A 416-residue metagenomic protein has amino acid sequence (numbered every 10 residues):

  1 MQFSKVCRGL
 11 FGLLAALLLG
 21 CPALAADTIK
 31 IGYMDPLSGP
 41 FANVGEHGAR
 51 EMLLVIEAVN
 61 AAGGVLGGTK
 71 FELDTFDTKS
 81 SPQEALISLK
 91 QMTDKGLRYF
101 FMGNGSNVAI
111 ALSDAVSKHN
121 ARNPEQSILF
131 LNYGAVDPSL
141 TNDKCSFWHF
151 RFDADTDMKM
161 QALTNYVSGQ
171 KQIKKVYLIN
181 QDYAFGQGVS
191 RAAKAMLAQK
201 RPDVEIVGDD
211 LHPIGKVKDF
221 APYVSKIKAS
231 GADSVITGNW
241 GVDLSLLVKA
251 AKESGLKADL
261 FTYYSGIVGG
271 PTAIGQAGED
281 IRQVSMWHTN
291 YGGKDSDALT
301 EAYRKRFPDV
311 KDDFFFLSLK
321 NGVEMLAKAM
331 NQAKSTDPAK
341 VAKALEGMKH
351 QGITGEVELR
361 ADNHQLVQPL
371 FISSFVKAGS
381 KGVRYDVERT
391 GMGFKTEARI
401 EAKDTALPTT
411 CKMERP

Functional and structural regions predicted by a protein language model:
L19-A25: Sec/Tat signal peptide C-region and signal peptidase I cleavage site
A26-I29, R50-L73, A198-D203: Signal peptide-proximal N-terminal region of secreted/periplasmic/extracellular or secretory-lumen proteins
I29, K349-P416: Solvent-exposed, acidic/polar segments of extracytosolic/periplasmic ligand-binding ectodomains
G32-L53, F76-Q83, N104-G105, I179-G188 (+2 more regions): Extracytoplasmic "Venus flytrap"
N43-R50, A62-L140, F152, P213-F220: Beta-alpha junction/loop-to-helix N-cap segments that form part of ligand/metal-binding clefts
E84-I87, P138-S139, F147-G255, N290-A298: Extracellular/periplasmic Venus flytrap/periplasmic-binding protein
M92-S106, N123-Y133, K175-N180, G231-G241 (+3 more regions): Periplasmic-binding protein-like
S146, V248-N321, M330-T336, D386-R415: Extracellular/periplasmic periplasmic-binding protein-like sensory domains
